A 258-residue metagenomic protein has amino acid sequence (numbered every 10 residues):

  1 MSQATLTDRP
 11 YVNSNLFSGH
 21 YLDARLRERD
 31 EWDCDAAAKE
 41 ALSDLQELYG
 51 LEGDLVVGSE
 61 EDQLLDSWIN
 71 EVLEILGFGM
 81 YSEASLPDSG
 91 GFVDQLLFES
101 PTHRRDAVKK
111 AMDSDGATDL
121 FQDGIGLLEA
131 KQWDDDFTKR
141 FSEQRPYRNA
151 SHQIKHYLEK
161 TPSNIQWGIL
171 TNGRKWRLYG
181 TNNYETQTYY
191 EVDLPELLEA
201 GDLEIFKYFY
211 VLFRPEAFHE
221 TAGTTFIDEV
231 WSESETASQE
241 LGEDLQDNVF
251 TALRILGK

Functional and structural regions predicted by a protein language model:
M1-E52, D106-K258: Short, basic/polar, glycine-containing "phosphate-handling" surface segments that engage DNA
E52-D88: Acidic-basic catalytic patches of nuclease active cores, encompassing PD-(D/E)XK and other metal-cofactor nuclease
V72-Y81, F92-P101, Q122: Long, structured ligand/cofactor-binding scaffold of large enzymes
G77, S89-G91, G168, G173: Glycine-centered flexibility motif
S85-V108, D113: Catalytic centers of nucleases
